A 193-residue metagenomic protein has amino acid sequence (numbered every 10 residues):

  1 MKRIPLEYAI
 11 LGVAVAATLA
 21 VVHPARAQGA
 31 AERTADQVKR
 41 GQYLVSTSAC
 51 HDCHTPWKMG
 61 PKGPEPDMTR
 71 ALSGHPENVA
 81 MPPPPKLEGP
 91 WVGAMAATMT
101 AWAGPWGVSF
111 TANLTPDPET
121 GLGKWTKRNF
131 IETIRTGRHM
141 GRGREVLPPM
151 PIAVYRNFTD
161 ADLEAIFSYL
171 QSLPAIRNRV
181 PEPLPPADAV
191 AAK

Functional and structural regions predicted by a protein language model:
M1-G12: Bacterial N-terminal signal peptides that target proteins for export
V15-A25: C-terminal segment of classical bacterial N-terminal signal peptides
R26-S46, K58-P64, T120: Electrostatic cytochrome c docking/interface patches
G41, T47-W57, F130, I166 (+1 more regions): The canonical Cys-X-X-Cys-His
T47-C50, S109-T111, L147, L163 (+1 more regions): Extracellular structured ligand-interaction cores
D52-W57, R142-L147, R177-L184: Surface-exposed patches in mature extracellular/periplasmic domains of secreted proteins
M59-E132, V146-T159, A189-K193: Gly/Gly-Pro-rich "capping" loops immediately C-terminal to redox-active cysteine motifs in periplasmic/lumenal
K124-M140, I152-P181: C-terminal capping alpha-helices of c-type cytochrome domains
